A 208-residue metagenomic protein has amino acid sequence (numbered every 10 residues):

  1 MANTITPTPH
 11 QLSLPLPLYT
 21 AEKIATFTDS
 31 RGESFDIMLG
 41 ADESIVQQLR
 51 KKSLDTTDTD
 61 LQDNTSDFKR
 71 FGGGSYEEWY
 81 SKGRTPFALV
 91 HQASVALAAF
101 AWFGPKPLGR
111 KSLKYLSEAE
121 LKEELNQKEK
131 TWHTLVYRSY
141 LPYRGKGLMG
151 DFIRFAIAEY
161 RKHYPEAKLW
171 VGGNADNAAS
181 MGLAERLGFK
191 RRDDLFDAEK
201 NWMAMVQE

Functional and structural regions predicted by a protein language model:
M1-L141, D197-E208: GNAT-family acyltransferases
K52, E159, L183-L187: Alpha-helical interaction/dimerization surfaces of two-component signaling modules
G104, W170-G172, R192: Solvent-exposed beta-strand sheet faces enriched in polar/charged residues
E124-K128, D151-K168: Conserved acyl-CoA
V136, G145-F152: A short glycine-leucine-enriched loop at secondary-structure breakpoints that most characteristically corresponds
Y140-L141, L169-M181: Conserved beta-strand-loop-alpha-helix junction that forms the acyl-donor binding cleft
G147, Y164, G188: Short glycine-rich hinge loops at helix-strand junctions in the catalytic core of two-component histidine kinases
G150, A175-D193: Conserved active-site alpha-helix within GNAT-family acetyltransferase domains
